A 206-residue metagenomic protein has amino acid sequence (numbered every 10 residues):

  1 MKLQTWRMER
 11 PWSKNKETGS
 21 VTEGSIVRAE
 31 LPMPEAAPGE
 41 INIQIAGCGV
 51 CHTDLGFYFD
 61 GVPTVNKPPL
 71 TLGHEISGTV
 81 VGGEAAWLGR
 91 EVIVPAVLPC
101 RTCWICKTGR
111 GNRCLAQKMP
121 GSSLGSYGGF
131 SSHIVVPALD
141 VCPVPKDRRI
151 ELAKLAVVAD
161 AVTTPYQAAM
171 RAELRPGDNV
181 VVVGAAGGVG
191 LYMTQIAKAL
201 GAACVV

Functional and structural regions predicted by a protein language model:
V21, P32-M33, K67-G73, G121-S126 (+1 more regions): Short Gly/Pro-enriched turn/cap motifs at secondary-structure boundaries
P32-C48, G61-K107, P145-D147: Glycine-rich beta-strand-centered segment in the early N-terminal region that forms part of a ligand/cofactor-binding
T53-F59: Cytochrome P450 core scaffold surrounding the K-helix E-X-X-R motif and the conserved "meander" helix-loop region
E75, R90-E91, I105, H133 (+3 more regions): Residue-level marker of beta-strand positions
A96-C142, L152: Cysteine-cluster motifs in flexible loop/terminal segments that predominantly coordinate metals
L139, D147-V206: Mid-domain Rossmann-like dinucleotide-binding core that forms the NAD(H)/NADP(H) cofactor-binding site
